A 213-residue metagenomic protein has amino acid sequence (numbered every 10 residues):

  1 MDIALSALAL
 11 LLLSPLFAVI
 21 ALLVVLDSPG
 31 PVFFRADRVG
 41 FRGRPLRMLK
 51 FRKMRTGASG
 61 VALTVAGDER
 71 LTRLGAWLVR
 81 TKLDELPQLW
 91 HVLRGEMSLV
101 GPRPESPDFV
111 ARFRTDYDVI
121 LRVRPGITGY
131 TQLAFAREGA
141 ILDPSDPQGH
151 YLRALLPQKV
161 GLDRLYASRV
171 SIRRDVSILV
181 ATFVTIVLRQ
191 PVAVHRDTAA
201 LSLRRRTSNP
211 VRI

Functional and structural regions predicted by a protein language model:
M1-G57, Y166-I213: A hydrophobic, helix-centered structural microdomain
S6, F34, T72-A76, D108 (+1 more regions): Positions in alpha-helical segments
I20, A62-L63, V100-P102, P107-D108 (+3 more regions): Short, hydrophobic secondary-structure boundary micro-motifs
L23, A62, Y117-L121, L162-R164: Short, P/G- and charge-enriched loop/turn segments at secondary-structure junctions
V32-R70, Y130-P157: Short, glycine-rich, amphipathic interfacial segments at transmembrane boundaries or analogous
G67-T131, L179: A short, structured surface patch at a secondary-structure boundary
L99, R112, D118, R137-I141 (+2 more regions): Soluble, non-transmembrane catalytic domains of enzymes that act on hydrophobic metabolites at membranes
L156-A167: Short helix/strand-capping connector loops at secondary-structure junctions
